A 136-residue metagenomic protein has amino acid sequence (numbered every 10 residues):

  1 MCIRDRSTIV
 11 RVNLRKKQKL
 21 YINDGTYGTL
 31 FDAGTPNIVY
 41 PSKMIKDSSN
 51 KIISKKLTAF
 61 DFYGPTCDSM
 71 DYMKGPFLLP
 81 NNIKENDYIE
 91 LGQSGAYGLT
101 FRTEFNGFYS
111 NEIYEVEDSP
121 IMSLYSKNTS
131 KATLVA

Functional and structural regions predicted by a protein language model:
R4-A136: Charged (often Lys/Glu-rich) extended helix/loop segments that serve as interaction or gating elements
